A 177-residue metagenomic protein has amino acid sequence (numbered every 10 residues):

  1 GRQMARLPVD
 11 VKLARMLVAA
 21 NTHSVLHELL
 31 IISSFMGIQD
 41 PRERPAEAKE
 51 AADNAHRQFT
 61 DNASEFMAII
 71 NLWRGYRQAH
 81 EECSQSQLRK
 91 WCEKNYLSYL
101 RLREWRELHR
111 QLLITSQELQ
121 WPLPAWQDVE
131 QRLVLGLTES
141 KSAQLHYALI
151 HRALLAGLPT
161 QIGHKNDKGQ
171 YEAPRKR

Functional and structural regions predicted by a protein language model:
G1-K176: Second RecA-like catalytic domain
